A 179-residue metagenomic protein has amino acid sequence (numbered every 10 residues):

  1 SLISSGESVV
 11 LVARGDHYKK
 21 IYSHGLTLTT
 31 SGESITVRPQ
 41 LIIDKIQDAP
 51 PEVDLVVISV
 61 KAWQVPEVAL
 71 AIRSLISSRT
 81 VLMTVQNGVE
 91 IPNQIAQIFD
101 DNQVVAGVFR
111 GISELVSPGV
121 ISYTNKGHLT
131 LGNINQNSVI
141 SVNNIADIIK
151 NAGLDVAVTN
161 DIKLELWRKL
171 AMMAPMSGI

Functional and structural regions predicted by a protein language model:
S1-S31: NAD(P)+-binding Rossmann beta1-loop-alpha1 motif at the extreme N-terminus of oxidoreductases
V9, L41-I42, V104, V156-V158: Generic structural signal for residues in well-ordered beta-strands
L11-R14, I58-S59, T84-V85, G132 (+2 more regions): Active-site-adjacent beta-strand anchor residues
A13, G32, K45-I46, Q86 (+4 more regions): Residues at the C-termini of beta-strands that transition into short coil/loop
A13, T27, L70-I72, S141: Flavin (primarily FAD) cofactor-binding/catalytic cores of flavoenzymes
H17-K20, P92-N93, V139: Short, charged/polar "capping" segments at the starts of alpha-helices and the immediately preceding loops
I35-V120: Rossmann-like NAD(P)(H) cofactor-binding subdomain of soluble oxidoreductases
S74-L75, I98-Q103, P118-I179: Internal alpha-helical scaffold of NAD(P)-dependent oxidoreductase catalytic cores
